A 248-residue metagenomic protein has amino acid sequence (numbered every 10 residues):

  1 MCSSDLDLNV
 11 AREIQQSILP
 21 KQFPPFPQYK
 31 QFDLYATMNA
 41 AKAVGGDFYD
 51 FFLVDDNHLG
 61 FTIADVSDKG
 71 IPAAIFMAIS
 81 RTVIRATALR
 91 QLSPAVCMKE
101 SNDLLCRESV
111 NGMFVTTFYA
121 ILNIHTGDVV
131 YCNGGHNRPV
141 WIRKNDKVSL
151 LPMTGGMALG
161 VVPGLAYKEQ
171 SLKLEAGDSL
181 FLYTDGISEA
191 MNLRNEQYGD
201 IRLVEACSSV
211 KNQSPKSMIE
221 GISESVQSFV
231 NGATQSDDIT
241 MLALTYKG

Functional and structural regions predicted by a protein language model:
S4-F181, N231-G248: … and, occasionally, acidic/histidine-rich disordered N-termini of signaling adaptors
F118, Q170-L182, I187-G248: C-terminal catalytic subdomain
